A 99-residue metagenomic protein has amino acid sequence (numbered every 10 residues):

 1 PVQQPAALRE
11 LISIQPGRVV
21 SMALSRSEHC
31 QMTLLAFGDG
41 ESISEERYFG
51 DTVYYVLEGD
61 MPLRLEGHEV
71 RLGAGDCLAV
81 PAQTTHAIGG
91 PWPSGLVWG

Functional and structural regions predicted by a protein language model:
P1-H29: A short, N-terminal "cap"/entry segment at the start of jelly-roll beta-barrel domains of the cupin/DSBH fold
G17-R18, Q31-Y48: Conserved short histidine dyad/triad with adjacent acidic residue
Q31, D60-P62, E69, T85 (+1 more regions): Structural motif
L34, S44, V53, H68-R71: Short, surface-exposed secondary-structure edge patches
A36-G38, R47-L63: Short, conserved beta-strand element in jelly-roll/cupin
G67-Q83: Short acidic-glycine-tyrosine-enriched beta hairpin
A82-G99: Ligand-binding loop in jelly-roll beta-barrel domains
